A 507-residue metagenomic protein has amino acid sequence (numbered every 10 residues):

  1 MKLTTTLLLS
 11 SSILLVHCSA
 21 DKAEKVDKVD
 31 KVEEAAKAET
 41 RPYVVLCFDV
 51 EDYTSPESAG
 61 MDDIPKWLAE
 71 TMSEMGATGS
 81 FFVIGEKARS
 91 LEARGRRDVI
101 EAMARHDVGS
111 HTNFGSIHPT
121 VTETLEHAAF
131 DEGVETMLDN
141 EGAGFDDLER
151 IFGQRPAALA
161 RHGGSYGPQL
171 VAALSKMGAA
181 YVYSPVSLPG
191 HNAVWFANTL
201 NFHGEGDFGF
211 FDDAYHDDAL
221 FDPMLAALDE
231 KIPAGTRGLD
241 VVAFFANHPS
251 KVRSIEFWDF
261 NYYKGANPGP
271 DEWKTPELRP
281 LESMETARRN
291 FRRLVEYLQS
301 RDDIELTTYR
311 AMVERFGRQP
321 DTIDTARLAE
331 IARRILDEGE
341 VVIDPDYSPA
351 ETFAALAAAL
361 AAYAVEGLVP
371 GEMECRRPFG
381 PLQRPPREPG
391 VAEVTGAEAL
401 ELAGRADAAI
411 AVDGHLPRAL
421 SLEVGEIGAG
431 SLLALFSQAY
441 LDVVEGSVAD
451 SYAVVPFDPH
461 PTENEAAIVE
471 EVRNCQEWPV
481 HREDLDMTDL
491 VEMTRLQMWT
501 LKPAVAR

Functional and structural regions predicted by a protein language model:
M1, D21-K37: Ser/Thr-rich, Pro/Gly/Ala-heavy low-complexity intrinsically disordered linkers and tails of secreted extracellular
M1-L9: Sec-dependent signal peptide recognition, specifically the positively charged N-region followed immediately by
V16-H17: C-terminal motif of bacterial Sec signal peptides marking the signal peptidase cleavage site
A36-A104, V242-F245, S250-V252, F260 (+7 more regions): Active-site beta->alpha N-cap acidic-glycine motif
D49-A59, F82-K87, E126-T136, R155-H162 (+2 more regions): The substrate-binding groove and active-site-proximal loops of carbohydrate-active enzymes, especially glycoside
S73-G76, V182-P189, P249-R333: C-terminal domain-boundary segment and adjacent tail
A77-Q169, P189-A193, V242-P249, K274 (+9 more regions): Metal-dependent polysaccharide deacetylase catalytic core of the NodB/CE4 family, i.e., the active-site-bearing domain
I117, Q154-N261: Active-site-adjacent pocket scaffolds in enzyme catalytic domains
